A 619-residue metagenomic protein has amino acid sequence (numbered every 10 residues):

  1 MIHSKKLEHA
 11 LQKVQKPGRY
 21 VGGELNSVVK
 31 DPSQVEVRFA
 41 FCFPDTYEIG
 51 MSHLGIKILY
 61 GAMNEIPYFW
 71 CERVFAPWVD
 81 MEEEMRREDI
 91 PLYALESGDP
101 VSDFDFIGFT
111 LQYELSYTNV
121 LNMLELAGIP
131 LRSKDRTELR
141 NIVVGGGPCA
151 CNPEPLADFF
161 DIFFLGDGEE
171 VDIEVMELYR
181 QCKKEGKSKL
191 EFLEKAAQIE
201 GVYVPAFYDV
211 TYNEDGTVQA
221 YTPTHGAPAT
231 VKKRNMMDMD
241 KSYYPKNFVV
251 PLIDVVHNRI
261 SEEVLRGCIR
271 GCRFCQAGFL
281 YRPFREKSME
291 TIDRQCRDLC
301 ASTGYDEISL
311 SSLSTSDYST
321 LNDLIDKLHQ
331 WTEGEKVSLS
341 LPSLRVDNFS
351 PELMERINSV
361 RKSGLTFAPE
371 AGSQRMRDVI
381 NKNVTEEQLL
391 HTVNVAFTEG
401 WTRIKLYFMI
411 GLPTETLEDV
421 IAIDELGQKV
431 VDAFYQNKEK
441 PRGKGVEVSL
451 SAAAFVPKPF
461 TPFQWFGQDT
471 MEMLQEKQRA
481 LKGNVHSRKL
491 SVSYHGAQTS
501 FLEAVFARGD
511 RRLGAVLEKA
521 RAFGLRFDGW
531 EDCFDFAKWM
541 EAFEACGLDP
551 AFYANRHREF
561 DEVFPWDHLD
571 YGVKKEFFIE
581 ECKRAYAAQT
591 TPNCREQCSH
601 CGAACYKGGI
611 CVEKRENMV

Functional and structural regions predicted by a protein language model:
M1-V29, S33, F39-F41, H486-V619: Radical SAM enzyme core and accessory elements
E8-A40, Y47-E48, P205, T211-S261 (+2 more regions): N-terminal [4Fe-4S]-dependent radical SAM core
F39-D45, M63, V250-Q276, C300 (+2 more regions): N-terminal pre-triad scaffold of radical SAM enzymes
F41-C42, R297-K405, I410-S449, A453 (+1 more regions): Conserved SAM/AdoMet-binding glycine-rich loop
H53, D254-E290, H600-M618: Canonical Radical SAM [4Fe-4S] cluster-binding loop centered on the CxxxCxxC motif and its immediate flanking residues
I56, E88, L124, D158-F163 (+9 more regions): Short secondary-structure boundary/capping segments
A76-T222, P462-D510, E518-E531: Glycine-rich beta-alpha loop elements in corrinoid/cobalamin-binding modules across cobalamin-dependent enzymes
V79-D80, P155, D209-N213, S319 (+7 more regions): Flexible glycine/acidic-rich beta-alpha junction loops that bind and position SAM and/or redox cofactors in anaerobic
